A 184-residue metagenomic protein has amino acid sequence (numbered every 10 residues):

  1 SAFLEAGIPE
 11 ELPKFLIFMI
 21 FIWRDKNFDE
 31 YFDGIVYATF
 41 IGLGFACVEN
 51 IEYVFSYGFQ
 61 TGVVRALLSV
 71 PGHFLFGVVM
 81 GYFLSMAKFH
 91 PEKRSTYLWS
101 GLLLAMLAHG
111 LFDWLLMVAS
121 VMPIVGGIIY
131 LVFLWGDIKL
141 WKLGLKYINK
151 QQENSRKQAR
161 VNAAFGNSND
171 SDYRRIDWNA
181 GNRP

Functional and structural regions predicted by a protein language model:
S1-P184: Hydrophobic alpha-helical segments at protein termini of multi-pass membrane proteins
